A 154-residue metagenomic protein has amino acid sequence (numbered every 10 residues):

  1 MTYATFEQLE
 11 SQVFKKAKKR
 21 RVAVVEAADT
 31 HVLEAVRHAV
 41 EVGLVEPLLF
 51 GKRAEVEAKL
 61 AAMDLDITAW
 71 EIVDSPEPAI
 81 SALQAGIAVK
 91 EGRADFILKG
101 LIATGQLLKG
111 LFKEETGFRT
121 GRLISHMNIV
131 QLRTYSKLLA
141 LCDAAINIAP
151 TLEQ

Functional and structural regions predicted by a protein language model:
M1-Q154: Anion-binding alpha/beta catalytic cores of soluble intermediary-metabolism enzymes, centered on
